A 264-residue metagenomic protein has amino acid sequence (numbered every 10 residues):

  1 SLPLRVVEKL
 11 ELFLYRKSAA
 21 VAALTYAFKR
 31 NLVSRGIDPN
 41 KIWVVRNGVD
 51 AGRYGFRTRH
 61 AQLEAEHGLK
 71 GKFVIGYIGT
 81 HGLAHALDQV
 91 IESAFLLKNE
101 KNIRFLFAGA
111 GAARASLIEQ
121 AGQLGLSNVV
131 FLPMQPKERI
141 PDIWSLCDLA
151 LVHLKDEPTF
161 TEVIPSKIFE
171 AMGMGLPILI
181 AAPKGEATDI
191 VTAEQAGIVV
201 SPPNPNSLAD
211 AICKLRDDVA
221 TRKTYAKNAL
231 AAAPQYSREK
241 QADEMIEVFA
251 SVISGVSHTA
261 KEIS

Functional and structural regions predicted by a protein language model:
L2-V21: Membrane-proximal helix-turn-helix segments that form the acceptor-binding/catalytic region of lipid-linked
A27, G48: Carbohydrate-associated surface elements
V33, P39-N40, V49-A65, A86: Acidic anion/phosphate-binding donor-loop and adjacent secondary structure in glycosyltransferase catalytic cores
L69-H85, I91-A94, L106: Conserved donor-binding/catalytic core segment of Leloir-type glycosyltransferases
H85, P136-S145, A150-M172, L179-D189: Nucleotide-sugar-dependent
K101-G109, R114-P141: Nucleotide-activated donor-binding/catalytic signature segment of Leloir-type glycosyltransferases, i.e., the conserved
G185-C213, T221: Change "using UDP/GDP/dTDP sugars" to "using nucleotide sugars
S207, K214, T221-Q235, E247: A short, well-ordered alpha-helix in the C-terminal region of glycosyltransferases
